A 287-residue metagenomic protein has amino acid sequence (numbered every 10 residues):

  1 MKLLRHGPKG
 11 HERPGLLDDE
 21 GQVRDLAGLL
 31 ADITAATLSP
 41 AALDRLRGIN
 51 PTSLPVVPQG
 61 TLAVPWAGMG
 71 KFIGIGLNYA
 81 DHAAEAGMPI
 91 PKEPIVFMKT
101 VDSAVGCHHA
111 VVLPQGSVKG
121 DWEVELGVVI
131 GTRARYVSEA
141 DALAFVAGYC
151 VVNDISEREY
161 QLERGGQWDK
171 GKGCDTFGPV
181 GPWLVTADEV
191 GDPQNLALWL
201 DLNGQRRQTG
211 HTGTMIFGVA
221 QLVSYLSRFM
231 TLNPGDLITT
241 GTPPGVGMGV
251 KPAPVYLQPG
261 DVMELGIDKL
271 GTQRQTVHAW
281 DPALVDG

Functional and structural regions predicted by a protein language model:
M1-P94, V262-E264: N-terminal non-catalytic cap/leader segment that marks the start of a structured domain
R5, K9-G10, R47, T52-P55 (+3 more regions): Catalytic-pocket segment enriched in acidic/His residues
R5, K99-V101, Q115, W122-L126 (+4 more regions): Short, structured patches in soluble enzyme cores that scaffold and shape functional sites
G70-I73, E93-I95, H109-V111, V118-L126 (+1 more regions): Generic beta-strand structural signal
P89-C107, G120-W122, L257-K269: Structural signature of FAD isoalloxazine-binding scaffolds in flavoprotein oxidoreductases
A134-V137, E189-G191: Short helix-loop capping/hinge motifs at secondary-structure junctions, enriched in acidic/polar residues
R135-C150: N-terminal accessory regions of nucleic-acid-interacting proteins
